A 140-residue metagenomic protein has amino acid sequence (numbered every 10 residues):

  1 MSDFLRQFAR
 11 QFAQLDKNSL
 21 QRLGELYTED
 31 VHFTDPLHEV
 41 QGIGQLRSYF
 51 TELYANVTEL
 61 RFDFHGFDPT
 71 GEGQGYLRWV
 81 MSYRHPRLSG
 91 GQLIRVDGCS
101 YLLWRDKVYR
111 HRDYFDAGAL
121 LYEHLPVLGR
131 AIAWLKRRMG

Functional and structural regions predicted by a protein language model:
M1, E29, L77-R78: A short alpha-helix capping/helix-coil boundary motif
M1-D3, M139-G140: Basic/polar N-terminal segments that are highly enriched at the extreme N-terminus, encompassing both cleavable
S2-L26: Short acidic-aromatic low-complexity motifs
D3-Q7, Q45, I94: Soluble or luminal CAZymes and related metallo-dependent hydrolases
L20-G24, T28-G73: A solvent-exposed, acidic/Ser-Thr-rich amphipathic alpha-helical stretch
A55-R61, P69-G140: A beta-strand edge to alpha-helix "cap/lid" segment located at domain peripheries
